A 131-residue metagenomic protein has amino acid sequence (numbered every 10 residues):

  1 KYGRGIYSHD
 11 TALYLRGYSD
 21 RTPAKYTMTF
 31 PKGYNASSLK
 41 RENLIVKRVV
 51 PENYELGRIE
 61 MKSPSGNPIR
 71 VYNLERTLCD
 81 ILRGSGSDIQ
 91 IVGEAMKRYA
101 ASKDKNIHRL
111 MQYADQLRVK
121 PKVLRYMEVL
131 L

Functional and structural regions predicted by a protein language model:
K1-L131: Nucleic-acid-binding surface
